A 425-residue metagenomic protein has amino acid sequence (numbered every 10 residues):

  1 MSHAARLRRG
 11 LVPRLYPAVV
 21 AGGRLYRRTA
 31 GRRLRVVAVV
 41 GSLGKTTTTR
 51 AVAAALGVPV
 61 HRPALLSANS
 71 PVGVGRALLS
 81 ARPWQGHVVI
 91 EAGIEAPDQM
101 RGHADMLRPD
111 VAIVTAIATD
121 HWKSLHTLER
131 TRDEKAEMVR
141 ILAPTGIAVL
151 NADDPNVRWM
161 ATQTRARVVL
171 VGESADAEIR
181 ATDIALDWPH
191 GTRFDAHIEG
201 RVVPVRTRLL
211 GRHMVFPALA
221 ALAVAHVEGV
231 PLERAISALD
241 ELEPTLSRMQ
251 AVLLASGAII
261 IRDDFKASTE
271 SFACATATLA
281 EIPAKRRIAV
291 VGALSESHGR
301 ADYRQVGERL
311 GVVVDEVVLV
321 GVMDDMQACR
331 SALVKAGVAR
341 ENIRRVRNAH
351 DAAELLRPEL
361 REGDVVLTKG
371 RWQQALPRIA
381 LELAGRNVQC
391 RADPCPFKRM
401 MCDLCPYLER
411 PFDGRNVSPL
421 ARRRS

Functional and structural regions predicted by a protein language model:
M1-Y16, V20, R165, A223-S425: ATP-dependent carboxylate-amine ligase
S2-A152, N156-T164, E382-C390, F397-S425: Phosphate-binding loop of NTP-binding sites
R32-L34, I113-I259, A284-K285, E308 (+3 more regions): Acidic, Mg2+-coordinating active-site environments of NTP-dependent enzymes
V39, V74, E91, H103 (+10 more regions): Residue-level signal for inorganic ion chemistry
S42, A64, I90-G93, L150-N151 (+5 more regions): Active-site-adjacent beta-strand anchor residues
G44-K45, A196, R371-L376: Gly/Ser/Thr-rich loops at beta-strand to alpha-helix junctions that form or flank small-molecule/cofactor-binding
P59-S67, V171-E173, R340-R344: Conserved RecA-like helicase motor-core motifs
